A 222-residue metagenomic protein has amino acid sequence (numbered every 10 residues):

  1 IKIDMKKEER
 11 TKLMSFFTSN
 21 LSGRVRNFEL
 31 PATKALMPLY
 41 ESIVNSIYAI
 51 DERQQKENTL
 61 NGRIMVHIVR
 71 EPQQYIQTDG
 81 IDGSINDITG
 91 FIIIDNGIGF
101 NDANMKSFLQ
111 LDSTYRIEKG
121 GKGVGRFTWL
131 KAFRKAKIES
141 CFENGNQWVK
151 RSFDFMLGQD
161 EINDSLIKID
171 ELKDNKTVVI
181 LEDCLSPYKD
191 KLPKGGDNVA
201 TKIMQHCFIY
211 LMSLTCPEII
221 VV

Functional and structural regions predicted by a protein language model:
I1-V66, Q73-D82, A103-L109: Bergerat-fold GHKL ATPase/HATPase_c domain
S42, V69-E71, I180-C184: Short loop/turn segments at strand-loop or loop-helix junctions that form parts of catalytic or ligand-binding pockets
V66-T78, E161-D170: Short amphipathic beta-strand and strand-loop transition segments with alternating hydrophobic
N86-F91, T177: Short beta-strand element(s) in the Bergerat
D95: Acidic ATP/Mg2+-coordinating residue in the GHKL
G99-N101: A short glycine-centered beta->alpha linker in the GHKL/HATPase_c
R116-V222: GHKL-type ATPase core
